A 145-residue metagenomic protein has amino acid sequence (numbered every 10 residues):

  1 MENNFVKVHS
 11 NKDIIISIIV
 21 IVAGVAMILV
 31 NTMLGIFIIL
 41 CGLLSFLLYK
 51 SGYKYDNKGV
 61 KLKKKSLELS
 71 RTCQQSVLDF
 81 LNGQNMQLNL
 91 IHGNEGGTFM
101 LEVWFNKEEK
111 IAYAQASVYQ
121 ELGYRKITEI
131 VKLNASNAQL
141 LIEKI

Functional and structural regions predicted by a protein language model:
E2-S17: Juxtamembrane interface helix immediately N-terminal to a transmembrane segment
K7-N11, G35-E68: Transmembrane-cytosolic junction motif
I16-A26, C41-L44: Hydrophobic, membrane-inserted alpha-helices
I18, L29, K50, Q75 (+2 more regions): Polar/charged alpha-helical tracts
M27-I36: Transmembrane helix interruption/hinge and helix-loop junction motifs
K54-T98: Cytosolic juxtamembrane segments of membrane proteins
M86-V118: Amphipathic, interaction-prone secondary-structure segments
I111-I145: A membrane-cytosol interface segment of integral membrane proteins
